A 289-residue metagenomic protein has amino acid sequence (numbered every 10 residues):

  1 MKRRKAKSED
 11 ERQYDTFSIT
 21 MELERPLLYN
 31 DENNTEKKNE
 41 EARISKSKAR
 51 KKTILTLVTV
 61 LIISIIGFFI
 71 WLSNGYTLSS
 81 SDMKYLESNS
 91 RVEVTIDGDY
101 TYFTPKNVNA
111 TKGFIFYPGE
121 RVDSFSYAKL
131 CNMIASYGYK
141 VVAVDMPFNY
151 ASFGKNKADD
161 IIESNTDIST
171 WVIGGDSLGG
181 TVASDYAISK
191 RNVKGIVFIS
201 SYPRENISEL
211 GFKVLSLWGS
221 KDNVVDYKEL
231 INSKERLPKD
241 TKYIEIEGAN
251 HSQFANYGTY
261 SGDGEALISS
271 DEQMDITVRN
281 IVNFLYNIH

Functional and structural regions predicted by a protein language model:
M1-E36: N-terminal targeting leaders characterized by basic, low-complexity, disordered sequences that direct proteins
K52-W71: Hydrophobic membrane-insertion alpha-helices, especially the h-region of bacterial N-terminal signal peptides
T111-G119: Short beta-strand element of the alpha/beta-hydrolase
L130, D226-E235: Short alpha-helix in the alpha/beta-hydrolase fold that links the catalytic acid
C131-A151: Conserved alpha/beta-hydrolase
I173-G174, I196: Conserved alpha/beta-hydrolase fold motif
G174-A183: Gly/Ala-rich beta-loop-alpha elbow adjacent to hydrolase catalytic centers
L210, S216-W218, D222: Short beta-strand/loop motif that positions the catalytic acidic residue of the alpha/beta-hydrolase fold
